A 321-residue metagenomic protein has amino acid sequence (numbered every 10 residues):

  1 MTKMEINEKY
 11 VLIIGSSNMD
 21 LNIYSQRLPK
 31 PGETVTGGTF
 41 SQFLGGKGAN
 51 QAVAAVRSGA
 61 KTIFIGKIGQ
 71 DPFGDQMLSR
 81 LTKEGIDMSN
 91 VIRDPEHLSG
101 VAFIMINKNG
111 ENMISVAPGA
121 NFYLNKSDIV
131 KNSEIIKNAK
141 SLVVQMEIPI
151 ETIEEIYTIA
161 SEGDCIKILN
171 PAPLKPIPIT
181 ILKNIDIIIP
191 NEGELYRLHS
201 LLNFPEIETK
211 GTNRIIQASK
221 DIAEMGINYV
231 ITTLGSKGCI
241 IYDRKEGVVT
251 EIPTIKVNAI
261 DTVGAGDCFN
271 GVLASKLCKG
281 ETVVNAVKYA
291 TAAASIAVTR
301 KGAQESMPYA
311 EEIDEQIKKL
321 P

Functional and structural regions predicted by a protein language model:
M1-K67, P72-I86, N258-A259: Glycine-rich phosphate/adenosyl-contacting loop at the front of the ribokinase-like
T2-E8, P176, T180, E206-P321: Conserved phosphate-binding/catalytic region of the ribokinase-like
P72-E84, A102-I106, G110, D128: Active-site-proximal loop->helix
E84-E96: A glycine-rich helix N-cap at a beta->alpha junction
R93-D94, I104-S141, M146: Conserved phosphate-binding/catalytic loop of the ribokinase/pfkB sugar-kinase fold
S133-K137, L182-K183, E224: A short, aliphatic-rich alpha-helical micro-motif
S141-Q217, K237-C239: Conserved beta-alpha-beta core of the PfkB/ribokinase-like small-molecule kinase fold
